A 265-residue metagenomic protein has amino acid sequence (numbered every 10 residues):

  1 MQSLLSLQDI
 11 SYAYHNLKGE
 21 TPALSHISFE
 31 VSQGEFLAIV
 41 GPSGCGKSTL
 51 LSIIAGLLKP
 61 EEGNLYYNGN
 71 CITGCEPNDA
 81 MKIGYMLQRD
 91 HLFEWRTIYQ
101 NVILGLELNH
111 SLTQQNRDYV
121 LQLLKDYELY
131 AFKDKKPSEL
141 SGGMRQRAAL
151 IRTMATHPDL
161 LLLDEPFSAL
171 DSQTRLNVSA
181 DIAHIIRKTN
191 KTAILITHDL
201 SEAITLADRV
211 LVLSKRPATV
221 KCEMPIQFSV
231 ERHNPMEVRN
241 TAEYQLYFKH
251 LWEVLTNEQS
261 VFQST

Functional and structural regions predicted by a protein language model:
V40-P42: The feature captures the beta-strand-to-loop junction immediately N-terminal to the Walker
A55: Helix-to-loop junction immediately C-terminal to a conserved catalytic motif
G63-G74: Conserved ABC transporter NBD signature motif
I72-R89, L108, P235-T241: ABC ATPase NBD coupling module
Q114-F132, H184: Conserved ABC ATPase "signature" region
K136-L140, M144: Conserved ABC ATPase signature
A155-D159: A short, proline-enriched helix->beta-strand linker immediately N-terminal to the Walker B motif in ABC-type P-loop
